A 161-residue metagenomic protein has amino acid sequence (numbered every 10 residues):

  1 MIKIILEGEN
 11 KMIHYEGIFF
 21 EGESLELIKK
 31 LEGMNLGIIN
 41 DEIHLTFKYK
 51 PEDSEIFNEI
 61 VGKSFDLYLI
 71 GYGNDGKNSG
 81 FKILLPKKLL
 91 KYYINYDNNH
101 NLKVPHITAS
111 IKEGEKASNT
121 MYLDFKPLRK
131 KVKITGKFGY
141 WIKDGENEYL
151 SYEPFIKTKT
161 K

Functional and structural regions predicted by a protein language model:
I2-K161: Histidine-dependent nucleotide/RNA phosphoesterase domain, centered on the 2H-phosphoesterase fold with its duplicated
